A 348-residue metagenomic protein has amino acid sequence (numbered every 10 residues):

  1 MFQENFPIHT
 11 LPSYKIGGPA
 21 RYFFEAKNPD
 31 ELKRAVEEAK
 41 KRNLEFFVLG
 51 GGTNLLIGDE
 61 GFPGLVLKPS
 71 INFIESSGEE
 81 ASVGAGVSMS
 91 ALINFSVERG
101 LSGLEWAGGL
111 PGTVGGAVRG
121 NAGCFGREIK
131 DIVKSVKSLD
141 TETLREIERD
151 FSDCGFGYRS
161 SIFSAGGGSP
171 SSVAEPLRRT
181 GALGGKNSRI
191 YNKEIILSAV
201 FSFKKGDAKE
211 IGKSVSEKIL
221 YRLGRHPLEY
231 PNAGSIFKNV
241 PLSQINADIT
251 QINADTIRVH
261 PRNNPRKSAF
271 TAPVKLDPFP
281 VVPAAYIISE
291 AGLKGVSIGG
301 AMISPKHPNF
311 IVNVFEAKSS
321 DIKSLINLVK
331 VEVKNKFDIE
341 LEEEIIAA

Functional and structural regions predicted by a protein language model:
M1-E128: Anion-binding (especially nucleotide phosphate/pyrophosphate-binding) glycine-rich loop and adjoining beta-alpha core
Q3, T10-S13, L55, E146-G167 (+3 more regions): Phosphate/pyrophosphate- and phosphate-bearing ligand-binding catalytic cores of soluble enzymes
D59, S77, D140-T143, K205: Short acidic-glycine loop/turn motifs at beta-strand connectors
I71, A85-V87, G108-L110, A122 (+4 more regions): Short, structured patches in soluble enzyme cores that scaffold and shape functional sites
I74-S76, S138, F237, I345: A structural signal for short hydrophobic beta-strand segments in well-ordered beta-sheet cores
A174-T180: N-terminal start and proteolytic maturation junction detector
